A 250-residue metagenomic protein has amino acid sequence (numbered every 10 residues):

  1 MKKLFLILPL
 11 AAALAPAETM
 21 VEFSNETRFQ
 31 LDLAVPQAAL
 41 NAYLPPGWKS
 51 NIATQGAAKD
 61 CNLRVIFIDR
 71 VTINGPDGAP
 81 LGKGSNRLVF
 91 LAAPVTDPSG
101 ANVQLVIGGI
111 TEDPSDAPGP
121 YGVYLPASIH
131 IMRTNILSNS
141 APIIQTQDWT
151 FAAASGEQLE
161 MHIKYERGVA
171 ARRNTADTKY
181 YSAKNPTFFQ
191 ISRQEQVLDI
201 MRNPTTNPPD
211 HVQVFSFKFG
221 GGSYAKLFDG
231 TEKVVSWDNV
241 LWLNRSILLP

Functional and structural regions predicted by a protein language model:
K3-A15: Sec-dependent N-terminal signal peptides
L14-A15, I110-T111, W242: Hydrophobic alpha-helical membrane context
A15, P36-A38, G100, G156: Generic "edge-of-domain/loop-turn" microfeature
E18-V71, N203-P204, P208-F215, G220 (+3 more regions): N-terminal domain-onset segments
L31, V65-I68, L91-A93, I107-G108 (+1 more regions): Generic structural hydrophobic/aromatic packing signal, biased to beta-strands
T72-T150: Aromatic- and glycine-enriched beta-alpha-beta binding-site module
P126-P250: Interaction-surface and assembly-scaffold signal
